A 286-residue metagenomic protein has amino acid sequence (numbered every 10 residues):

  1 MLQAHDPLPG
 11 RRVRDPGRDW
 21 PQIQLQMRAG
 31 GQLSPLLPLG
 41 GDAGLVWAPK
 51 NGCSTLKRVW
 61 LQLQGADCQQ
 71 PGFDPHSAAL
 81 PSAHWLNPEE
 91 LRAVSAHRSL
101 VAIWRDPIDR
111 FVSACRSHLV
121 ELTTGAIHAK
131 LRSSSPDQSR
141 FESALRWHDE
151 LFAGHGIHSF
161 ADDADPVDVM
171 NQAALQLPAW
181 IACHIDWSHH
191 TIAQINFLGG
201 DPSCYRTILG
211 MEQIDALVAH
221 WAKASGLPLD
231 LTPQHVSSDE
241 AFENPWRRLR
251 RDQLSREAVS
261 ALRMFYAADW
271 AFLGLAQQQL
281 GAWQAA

Functional and structural regions predicted by a protein language model:
M1-A286: Membrane-interface amphipathic segments in extracytoplasmic regions
